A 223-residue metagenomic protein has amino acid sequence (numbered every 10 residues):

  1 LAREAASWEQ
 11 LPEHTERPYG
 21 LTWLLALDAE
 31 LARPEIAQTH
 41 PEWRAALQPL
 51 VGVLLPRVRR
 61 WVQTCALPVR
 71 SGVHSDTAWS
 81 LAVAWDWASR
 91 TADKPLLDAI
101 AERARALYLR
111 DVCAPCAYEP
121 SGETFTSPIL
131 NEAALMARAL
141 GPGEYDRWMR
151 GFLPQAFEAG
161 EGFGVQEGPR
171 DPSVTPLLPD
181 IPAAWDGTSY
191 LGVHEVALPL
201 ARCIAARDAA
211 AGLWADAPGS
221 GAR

Functional and structural regions predicted by a protein language model:
L1-A84: Extended ligand-binding groove/face enriched in aromatic
L25, A29, A84-W85, A133-A134 (+1 more regions): Conserved small-residue packing positions in alpha-helical repeats and bundles
R90-R223: Long, repeat-rich segments with strong aromatic
